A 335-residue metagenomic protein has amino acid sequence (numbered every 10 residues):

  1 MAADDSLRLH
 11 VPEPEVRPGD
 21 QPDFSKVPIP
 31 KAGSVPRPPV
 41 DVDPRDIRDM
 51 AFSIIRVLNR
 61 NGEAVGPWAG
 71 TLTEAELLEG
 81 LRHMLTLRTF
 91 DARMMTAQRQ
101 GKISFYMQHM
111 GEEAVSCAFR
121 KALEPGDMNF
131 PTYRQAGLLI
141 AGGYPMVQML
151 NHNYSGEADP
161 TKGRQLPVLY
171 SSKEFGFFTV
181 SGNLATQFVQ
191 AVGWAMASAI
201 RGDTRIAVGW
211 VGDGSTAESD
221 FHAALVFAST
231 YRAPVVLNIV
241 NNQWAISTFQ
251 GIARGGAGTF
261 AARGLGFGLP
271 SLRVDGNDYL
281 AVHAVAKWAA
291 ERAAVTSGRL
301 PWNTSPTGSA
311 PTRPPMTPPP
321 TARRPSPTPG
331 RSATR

Functional and structural regions predicted by a protein language model:
A2-A51, L58, R292-R335: Glycine/aspartate-rich loop-and-adjacent alpha/beta segment that forms the canonical ThDP
P18-S104, P125: Cofactor-/ligand-binding subdomain signature composed of acidic, glycine-rich, tryptophan-containing flexible loops
D41, F221-A224, A284-E291: Glycine-rich, charged/polar anion/phosphate-binding loops that engage phosphate groups from diverse ligands
N61, R134, S215, N242 (+1 more regions): Anionic group-transfer/hydrolysis microenvironments
G62-W68, E174, G266-P270: A short small-residue
E79, T89, A114, P145 (+3 more regions): Generic recognition of stable, solvent-exposed alpha-helical segments in well-folded globular domains
T89, T96-A233, N238, F249-G256 (+2 more regions): Cofactor-binding active-site loop characterized by glycine-rich and histidine/acidic residues
V240-R335: Thiamine diphosphate
